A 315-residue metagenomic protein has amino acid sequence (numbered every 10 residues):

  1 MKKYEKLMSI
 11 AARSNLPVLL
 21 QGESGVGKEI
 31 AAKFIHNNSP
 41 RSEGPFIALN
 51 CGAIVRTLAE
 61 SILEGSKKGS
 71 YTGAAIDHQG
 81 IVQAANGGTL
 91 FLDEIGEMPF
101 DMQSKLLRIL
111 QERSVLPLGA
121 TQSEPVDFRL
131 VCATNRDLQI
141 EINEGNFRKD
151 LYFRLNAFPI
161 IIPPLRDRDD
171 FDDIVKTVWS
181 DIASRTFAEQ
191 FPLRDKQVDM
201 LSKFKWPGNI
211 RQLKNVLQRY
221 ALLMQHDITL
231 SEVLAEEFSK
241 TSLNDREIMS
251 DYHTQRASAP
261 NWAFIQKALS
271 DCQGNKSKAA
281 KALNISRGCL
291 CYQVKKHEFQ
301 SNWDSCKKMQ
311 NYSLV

Functional and structural regions predicted by a protein language model:
M1-K2, A188-L193, D199, S239-A259: Regulatory hinge/linker segments at domain boundaries that couple sensory/effector modules to output domains
M1-P125, L130-N135, E141, P164-L165 (+1 more regions): AAA+ ATPase active-site-proximal loops
M1-Y4, M8, V175, W179 (+2 more regions): Heptad-repeat coiled-coil signal-transmission/dimerization helices
G27, K33, M249-V315: Bacterial C-terminal helix-turn-helix
N38-S39, R113, E237, T241 (+2 more regions): The DNA-recognition helices of helix-turn-helix-type DNA-binding domains
V55, S61, N143-A183: Conserved AAA+ ATPase core "coupling" helix
L217, M224-S242: Conserved C-terminal helix/linker of AAA+ ATPases
